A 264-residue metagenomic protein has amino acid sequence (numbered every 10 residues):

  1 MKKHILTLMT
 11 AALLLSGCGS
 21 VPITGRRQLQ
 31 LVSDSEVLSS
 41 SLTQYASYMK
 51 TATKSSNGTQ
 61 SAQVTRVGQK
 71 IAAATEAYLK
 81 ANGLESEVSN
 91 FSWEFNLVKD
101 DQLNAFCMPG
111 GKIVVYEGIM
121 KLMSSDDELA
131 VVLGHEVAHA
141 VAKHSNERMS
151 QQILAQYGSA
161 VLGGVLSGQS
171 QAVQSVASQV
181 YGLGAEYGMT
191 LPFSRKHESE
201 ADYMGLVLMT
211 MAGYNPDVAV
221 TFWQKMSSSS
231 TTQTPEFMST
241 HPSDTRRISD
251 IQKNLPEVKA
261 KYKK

Functional and structural regions predicted by a protein language model:
H4-L6, C18-K264: A Zn2+-metalloprotease active-site environment signal
